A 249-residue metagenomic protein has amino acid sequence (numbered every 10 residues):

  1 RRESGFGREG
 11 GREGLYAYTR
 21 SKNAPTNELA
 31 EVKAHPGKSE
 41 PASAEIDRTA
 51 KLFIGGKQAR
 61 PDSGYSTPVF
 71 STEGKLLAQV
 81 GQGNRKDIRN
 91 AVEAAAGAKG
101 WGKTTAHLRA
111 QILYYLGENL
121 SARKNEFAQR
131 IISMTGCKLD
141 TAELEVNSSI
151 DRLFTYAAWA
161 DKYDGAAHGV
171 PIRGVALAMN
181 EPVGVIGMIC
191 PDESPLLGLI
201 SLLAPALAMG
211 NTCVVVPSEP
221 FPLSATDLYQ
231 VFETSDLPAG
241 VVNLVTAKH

Functional and structural regions predicted by a protein language model:
R1-V80, K86, Q111-Y115, N147 (+1 more regions): Terminal low-complexity tails and localization/encapsulation signals of metabolic enzymes
G10, G14, F127, L202 (+1 more regions): Hydrophobic alpha-helical segments typical of transmembrane helices and their membrane-interface/capping positions
E13-S21, A94, R152, D227 (+1 more regions): Generic recognition of well-ordered alpha-helical segments
G14, I88-A91, G198-L199: Hydrophobic side chains in well-ordered alpha-helices
S21, M134-T135, M209, S235: Residues at alpha-helix termini
G74-Y163: Glycine-rich loop-to-alpha-helix module at the N-terminal edge of alpha/beta enzyme cores
D164-H249: Rossmann-like NAD(P) dinucleotide-binding subdomain of oxidoreductase/dehydrogenase enzymes
